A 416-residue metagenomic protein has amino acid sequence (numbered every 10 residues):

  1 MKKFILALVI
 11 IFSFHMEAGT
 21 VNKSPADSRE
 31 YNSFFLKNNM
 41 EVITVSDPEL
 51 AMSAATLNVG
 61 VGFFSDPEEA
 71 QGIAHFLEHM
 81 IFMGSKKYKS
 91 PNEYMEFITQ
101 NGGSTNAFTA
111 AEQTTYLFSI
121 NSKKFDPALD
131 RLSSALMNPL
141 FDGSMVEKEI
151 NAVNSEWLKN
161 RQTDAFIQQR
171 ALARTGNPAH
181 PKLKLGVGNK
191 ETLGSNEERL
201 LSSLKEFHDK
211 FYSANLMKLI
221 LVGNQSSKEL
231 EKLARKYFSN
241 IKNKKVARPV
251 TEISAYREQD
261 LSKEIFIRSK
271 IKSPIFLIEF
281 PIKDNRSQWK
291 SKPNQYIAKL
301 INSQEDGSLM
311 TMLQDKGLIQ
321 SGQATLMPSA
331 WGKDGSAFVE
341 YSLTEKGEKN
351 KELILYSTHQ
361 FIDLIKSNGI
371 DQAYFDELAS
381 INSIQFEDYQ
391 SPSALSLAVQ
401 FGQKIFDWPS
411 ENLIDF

Functional and structural regions predicted by a protein language model:
F4-S13: Sec-dependent N-terminal signal peptides
A18-E93, L117-I120, D130-L132, E197-E198 (+2 more regions): His/Glu-rich zincin catalytic helix
V59, S85-K86, P91-F207, Y256 (+6 more regions): Acidic/histidine-enriched segments that form metal/cofactor-coordinating and catalytic pocket/exosite environments
A110-Q113, A214, D334: Short Gly/Ser/Thr- and Asp/Glu-enriched loop/turn motifs at secondary-structure junctions
I278-E279, G335-T344, S410: Short, hydrophobic beta-strand segments
W289, K349, L353, L395-D415: Extended non-catalytic domains of envelope/secretory-pathway proteins
T325-G335: A glycine-rich, aromatic-flanked flexible loop/lid motif
F338-Q372: Extended amphipathic alpha-helical segments enriched in small hydrophobics
